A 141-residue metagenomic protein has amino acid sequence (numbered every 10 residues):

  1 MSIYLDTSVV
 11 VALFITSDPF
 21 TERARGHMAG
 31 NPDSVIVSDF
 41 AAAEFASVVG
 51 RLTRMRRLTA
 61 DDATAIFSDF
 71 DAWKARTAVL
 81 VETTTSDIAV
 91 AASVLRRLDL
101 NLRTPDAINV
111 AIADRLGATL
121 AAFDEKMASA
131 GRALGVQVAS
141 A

Functional and structural regions predicted by a protein language model:
M1-A41, L52-I66, A133-L134, A139: Short, well-structured N-terminal submotif of metal-dependent ribonuclease cores
S2, A72, I108-A141: Acidic, PIN/NYN-like endoribonuclease modules and their adjacent C-terminal/linker elements
L5, V37, E82, T104-A107 (+1 more regions): Short beta-strand scaffold positions
G26, S93-L95, A111, S129: Surface-exposed charge patches
A42, I66-L98: Acidic catalytic patch
